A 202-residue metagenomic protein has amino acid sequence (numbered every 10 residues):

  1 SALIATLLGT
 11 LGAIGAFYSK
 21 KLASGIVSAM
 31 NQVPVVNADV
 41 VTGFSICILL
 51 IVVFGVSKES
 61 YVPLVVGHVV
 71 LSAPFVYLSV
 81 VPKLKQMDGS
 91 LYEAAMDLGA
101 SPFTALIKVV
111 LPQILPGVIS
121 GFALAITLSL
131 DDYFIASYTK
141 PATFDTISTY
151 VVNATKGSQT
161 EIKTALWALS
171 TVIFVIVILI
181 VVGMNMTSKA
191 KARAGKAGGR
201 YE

Functional and structural regions predicted by a protein language model:
S1-L8, G12, A38, I107 (+5 more regions): Hydrophobic alpha-helical transmembrane segments of multipass integral membrane proteins, especially permease/channel
S1-N31, I48-I51, L106, N185-K189: Transmembrane-helix boundary motif in ABC transporter permease subunits
A2-L3, A29, V33, V62-V69 (+5 more regions): Residue-level signature of the transmembrane alpha-helical core of multi-pass small-molecule transporters
K20, V81-Y92, M96, P102-V109 (+1 more regions): C-terminal transmembrane helix and the adjacent membrane-cytosol boundary/short C-terminal tail of inner/organellar
A23-S24, V40-L71, F103, T139-A142: Membrane-interfacial helix termini and adjacent extracytoplasmic/periplasmic loops of multi-pass transporters
Q32-V36, S72, D97: Residue-level signal for discrete positions within transmembrane alpha-helices of multi-pass small-molecule
Y77-V80, M87-G89, P102-D131: Transmembrane alpha-helices
S129-A190: Interhelical loop and adjacent transmembrane-helix boundary motif in polytopic membrane transport permeases
